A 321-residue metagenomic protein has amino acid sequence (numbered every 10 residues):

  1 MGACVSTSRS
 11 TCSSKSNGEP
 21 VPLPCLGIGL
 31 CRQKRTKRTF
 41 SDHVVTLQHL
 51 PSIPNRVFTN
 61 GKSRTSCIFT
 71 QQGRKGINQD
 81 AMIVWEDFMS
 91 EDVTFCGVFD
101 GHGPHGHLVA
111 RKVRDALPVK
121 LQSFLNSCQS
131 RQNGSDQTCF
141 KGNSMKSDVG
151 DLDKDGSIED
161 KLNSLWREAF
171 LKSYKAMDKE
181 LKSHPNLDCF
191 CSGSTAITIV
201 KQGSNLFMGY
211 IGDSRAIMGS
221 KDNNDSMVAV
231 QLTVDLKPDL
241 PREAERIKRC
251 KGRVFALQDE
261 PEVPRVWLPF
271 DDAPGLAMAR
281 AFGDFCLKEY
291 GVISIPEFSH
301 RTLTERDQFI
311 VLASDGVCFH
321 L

Functional and structural regions predicted by a protein language model:
G2-L321: PP2C/PPM-type serine/threonine phosphatase catalytic core, specifically the conserved beta-strand-loop-alpha-helix
